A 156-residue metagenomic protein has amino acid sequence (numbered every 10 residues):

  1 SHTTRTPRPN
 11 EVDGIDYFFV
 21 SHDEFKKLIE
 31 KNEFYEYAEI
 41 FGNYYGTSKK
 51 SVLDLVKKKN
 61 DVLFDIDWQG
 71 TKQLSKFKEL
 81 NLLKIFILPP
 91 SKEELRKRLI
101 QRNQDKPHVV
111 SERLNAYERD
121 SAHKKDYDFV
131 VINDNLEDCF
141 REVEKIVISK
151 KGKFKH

Functional and structural regions predicted by a protein language model:
T3-P7, W68-G70, L88-E94, L136-D138: Conserved nucleotide-binding/hydrolysis micro-motifs of P-loop NTPases
T3-V62, W68-Q69: ATP-dependent small-molecule kinase phosphotransfer cores that center on conserved nucleotide phosphate-binding segments
N10, D54-K57, K76-L80, S121-K124: Conserved catalytic network of the ASCE P-loop NTPase/AAA+ motor domain
F18, L83-I85, F129-V131: Hydrophobic/aromatic beta-strand patches that form the interior of the parallel beta-sheet core in alpha/beta enzyme
V62-D67, F77-Q101: Conserved phosphate-donor/acceptor-positioning beta-strand/loop module used by diverse small-molecule
T71-S75: Conserved C-terminal guanine-recognition region of P-loop GTPase G domains, centered on the G4
K97, Q101-D105, R119-H156: NTP-dependent small-molecule kinase module
P107-N115: Glycine-rich S-adenosyl-L-methionine
